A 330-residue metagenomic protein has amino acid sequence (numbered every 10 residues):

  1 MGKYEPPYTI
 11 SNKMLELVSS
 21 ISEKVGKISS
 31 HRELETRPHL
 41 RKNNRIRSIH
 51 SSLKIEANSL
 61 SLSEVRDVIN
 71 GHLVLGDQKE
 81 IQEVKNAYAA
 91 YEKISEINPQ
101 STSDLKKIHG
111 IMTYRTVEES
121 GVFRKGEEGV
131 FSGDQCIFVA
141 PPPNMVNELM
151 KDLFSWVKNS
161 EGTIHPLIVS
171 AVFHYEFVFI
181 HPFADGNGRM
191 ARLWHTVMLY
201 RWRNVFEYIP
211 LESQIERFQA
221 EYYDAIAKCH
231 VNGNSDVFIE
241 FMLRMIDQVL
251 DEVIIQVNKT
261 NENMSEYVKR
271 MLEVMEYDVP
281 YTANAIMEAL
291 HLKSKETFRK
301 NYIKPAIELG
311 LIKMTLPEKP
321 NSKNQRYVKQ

Functional and structural regions predicted by a protein language model:
M1-Q330: FIC/Doc superfamily catalytic core
